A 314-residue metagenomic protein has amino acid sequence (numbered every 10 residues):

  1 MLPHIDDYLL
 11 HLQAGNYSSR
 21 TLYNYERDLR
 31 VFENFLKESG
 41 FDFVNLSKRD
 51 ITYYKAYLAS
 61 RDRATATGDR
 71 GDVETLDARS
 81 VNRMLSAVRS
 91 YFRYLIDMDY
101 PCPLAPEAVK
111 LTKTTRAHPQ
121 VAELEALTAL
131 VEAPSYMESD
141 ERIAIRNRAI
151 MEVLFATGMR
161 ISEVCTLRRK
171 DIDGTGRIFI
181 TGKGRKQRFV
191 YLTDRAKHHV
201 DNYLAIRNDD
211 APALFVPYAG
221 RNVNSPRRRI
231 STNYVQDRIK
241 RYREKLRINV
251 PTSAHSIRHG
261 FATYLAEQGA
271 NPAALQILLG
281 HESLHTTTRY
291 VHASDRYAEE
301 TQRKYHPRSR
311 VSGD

Functional and structural regions predicted by a protein language model:
M1-D314: Conserved catalytic core of the tyrosine transesterase superfamily
